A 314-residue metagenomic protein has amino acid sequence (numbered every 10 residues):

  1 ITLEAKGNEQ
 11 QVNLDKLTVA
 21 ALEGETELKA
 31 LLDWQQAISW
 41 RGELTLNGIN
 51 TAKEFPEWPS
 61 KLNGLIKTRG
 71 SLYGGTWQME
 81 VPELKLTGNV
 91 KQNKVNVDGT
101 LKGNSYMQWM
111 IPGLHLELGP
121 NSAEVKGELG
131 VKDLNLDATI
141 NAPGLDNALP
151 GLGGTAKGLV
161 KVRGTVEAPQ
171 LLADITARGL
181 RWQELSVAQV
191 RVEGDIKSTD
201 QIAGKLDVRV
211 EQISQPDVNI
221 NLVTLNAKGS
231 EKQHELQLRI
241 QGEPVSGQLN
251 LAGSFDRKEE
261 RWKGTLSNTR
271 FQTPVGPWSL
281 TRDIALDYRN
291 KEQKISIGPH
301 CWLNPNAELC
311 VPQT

Functional and structural regions predicted by a protein language model:
I1-T314: Interface amphipathic segments
